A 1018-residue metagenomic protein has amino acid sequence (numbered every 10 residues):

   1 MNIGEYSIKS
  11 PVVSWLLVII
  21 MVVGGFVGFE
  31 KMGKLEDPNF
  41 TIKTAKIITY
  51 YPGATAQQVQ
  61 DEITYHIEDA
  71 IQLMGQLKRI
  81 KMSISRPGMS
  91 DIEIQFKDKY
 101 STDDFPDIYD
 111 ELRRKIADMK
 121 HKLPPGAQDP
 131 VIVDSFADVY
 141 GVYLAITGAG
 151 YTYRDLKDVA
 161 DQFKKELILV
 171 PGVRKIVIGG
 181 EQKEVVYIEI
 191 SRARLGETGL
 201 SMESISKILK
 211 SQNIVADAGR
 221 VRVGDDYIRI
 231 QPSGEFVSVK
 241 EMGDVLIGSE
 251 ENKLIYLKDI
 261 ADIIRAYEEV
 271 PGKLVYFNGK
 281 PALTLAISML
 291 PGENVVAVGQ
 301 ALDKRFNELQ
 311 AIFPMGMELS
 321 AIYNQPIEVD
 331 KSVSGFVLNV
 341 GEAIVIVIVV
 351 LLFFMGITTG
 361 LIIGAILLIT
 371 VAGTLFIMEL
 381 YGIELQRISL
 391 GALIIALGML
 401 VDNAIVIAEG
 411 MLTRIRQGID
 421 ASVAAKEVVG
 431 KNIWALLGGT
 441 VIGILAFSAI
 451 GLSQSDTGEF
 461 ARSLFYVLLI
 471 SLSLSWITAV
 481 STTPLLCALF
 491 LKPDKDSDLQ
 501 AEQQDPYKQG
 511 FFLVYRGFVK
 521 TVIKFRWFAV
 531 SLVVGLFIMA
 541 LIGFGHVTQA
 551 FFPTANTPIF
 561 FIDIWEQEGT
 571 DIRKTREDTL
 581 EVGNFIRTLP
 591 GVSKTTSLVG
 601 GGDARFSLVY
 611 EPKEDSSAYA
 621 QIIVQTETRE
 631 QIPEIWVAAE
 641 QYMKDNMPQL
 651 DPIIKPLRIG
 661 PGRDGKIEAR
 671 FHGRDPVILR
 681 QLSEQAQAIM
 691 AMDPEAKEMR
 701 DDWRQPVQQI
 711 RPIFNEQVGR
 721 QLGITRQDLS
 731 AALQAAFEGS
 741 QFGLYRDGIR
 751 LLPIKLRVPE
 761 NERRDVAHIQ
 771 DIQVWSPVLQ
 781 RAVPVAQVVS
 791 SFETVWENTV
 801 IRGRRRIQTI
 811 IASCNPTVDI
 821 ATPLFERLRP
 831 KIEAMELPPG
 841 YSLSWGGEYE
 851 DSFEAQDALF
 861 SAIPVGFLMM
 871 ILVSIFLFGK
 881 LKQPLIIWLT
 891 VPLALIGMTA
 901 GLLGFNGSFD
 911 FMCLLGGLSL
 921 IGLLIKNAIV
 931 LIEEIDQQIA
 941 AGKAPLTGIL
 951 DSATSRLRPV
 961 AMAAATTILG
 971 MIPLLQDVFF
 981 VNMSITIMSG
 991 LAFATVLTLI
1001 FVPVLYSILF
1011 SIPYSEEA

Functional and structural regions predicted by a protein language model:
M1-K34, N432, A501-F552, S593: Signature of alpha-helical transmembrane segments and their immediate interfacial
Y6, D91, K120, E166-V345 (+6 more regions): Extracytoplasmic/periplasmic membrane-proximal domains and adjacent transmembrane bundles of envelope biogenesis
V12, I19-A54, Q58, D103 (+6 more regions): Transmembrane helices with small-residue packing motifs
V22, Q58-D134, A193-I214, E235 (+3 more regions): Solvent-exposed, membrane-proximal periplasmic/extracellular interface segments of envelope transport and secretion
G25-K31, V345-T413, M869-R956, A961-D977 (+2 more regions): Hydrophobic transmembrane alpha-helices and their membrane-interface caps in long multi-pass transport proteins
K34-A45, M82-G88, G126-G148, V177-K183 (+11 more regions): Flexible hinge/switch segments at interdomain interfaces of large molecular machines
I322, V329, V333, A408 (+4 more regions): Helix-loop junctions and hydrophobic alpha-helical segments within the transmembrane domains of large membrane
L397-M411, I433-L452, E459-A501, I622 (+4 more regions): Transmembrane alpha-helices and their membrane-interface boundaries in multi-pass membrane transporters and channels
